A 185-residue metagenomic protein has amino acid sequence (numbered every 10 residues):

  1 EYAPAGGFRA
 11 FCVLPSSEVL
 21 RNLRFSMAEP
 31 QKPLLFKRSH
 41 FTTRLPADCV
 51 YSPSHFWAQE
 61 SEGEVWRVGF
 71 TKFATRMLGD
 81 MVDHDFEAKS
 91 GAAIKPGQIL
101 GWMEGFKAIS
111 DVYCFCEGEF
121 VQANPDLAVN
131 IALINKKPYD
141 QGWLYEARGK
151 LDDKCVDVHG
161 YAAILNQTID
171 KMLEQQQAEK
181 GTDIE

Functional and structural regions predicted by a protein language model:
P4, S16-S17, S26: Serine residues within intrinsically disordered or low-complexity segments
S26-P96, Q141-D153, V158-N166, D170-E185: Acidic, low-complexity mobile loops and tails
A88-M103, E119-Q122: Short, well-structured beta-strand-loop connectors
I99-G101, G105-A108, D126-L127, L151: Short, charged beta-turn/beta-strand-edge "cap" motif at the junction between a beta-strand and an adjacent loop
S110-P138: Mid-chain, well-packed structural core segment of small domains
